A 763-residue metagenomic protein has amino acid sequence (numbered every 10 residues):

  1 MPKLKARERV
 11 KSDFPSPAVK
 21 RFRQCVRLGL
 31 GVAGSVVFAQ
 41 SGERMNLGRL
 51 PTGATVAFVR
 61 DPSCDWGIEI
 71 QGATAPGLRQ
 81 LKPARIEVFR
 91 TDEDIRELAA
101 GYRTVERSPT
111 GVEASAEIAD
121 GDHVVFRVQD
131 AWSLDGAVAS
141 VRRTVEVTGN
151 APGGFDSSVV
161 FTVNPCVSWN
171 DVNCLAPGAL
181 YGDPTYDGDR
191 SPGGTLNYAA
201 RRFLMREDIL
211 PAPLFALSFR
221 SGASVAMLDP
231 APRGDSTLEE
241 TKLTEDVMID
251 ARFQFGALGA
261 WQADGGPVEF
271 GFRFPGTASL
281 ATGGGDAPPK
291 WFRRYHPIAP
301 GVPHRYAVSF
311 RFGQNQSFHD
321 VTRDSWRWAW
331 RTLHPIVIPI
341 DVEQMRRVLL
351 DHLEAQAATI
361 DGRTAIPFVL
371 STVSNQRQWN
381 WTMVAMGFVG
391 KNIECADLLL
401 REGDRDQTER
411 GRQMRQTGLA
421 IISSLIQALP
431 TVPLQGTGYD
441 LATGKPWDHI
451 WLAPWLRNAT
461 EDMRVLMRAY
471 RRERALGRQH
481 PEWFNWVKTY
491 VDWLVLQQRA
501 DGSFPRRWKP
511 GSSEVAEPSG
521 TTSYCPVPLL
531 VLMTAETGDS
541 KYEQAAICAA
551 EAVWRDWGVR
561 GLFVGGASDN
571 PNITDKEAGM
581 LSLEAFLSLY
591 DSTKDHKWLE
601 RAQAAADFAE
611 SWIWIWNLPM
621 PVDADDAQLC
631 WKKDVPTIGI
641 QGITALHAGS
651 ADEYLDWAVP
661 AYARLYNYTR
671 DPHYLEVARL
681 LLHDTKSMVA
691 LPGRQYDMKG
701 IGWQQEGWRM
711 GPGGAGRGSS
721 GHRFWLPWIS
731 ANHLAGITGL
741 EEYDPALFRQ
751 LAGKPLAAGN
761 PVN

Functional and structural regions predicted by a protein language model:
M45, V302, Q316-A385, A420 (+6 more regions): Low-complexity, Ser/Thr/Pro/Gly-enriched N-terminal "stalk/linker" regions
L47-L50, C64-P300: Beta-strand/loop-rich accessory regions of lumenal/periplasmic or secreted enzymes, predominantly carbohydrate-active
Y295-H319, I737: Short Pro-Gly-centered flexible turn/kink motifs
V321-Q356, Q407-A428, A475-L496, G538-R555 (+3 more regions): Extended, well-ordered alpha-helical scaffold segments
G362-A385, L434-N458, S503-C525, L562-A585 (+2 more regions): Carbohydrate-binding/catalytic loop surfaces
I393-R412, E461-Q479, C525-S540, L581-H596 (+3 more regions): Well-ordered alpha-helical scaffold segments within catalytic/enzyme domains
T443-I450, M467-S540, D591, Q603 (+2 more regions): Active-site lining segments of carbohydrate-active enzymes
Q497-R499, T537, A549-A567, T593 (+2 more regions): Non-catalytic carbohydrate-binding regions of carbohydrate-active enzymes
